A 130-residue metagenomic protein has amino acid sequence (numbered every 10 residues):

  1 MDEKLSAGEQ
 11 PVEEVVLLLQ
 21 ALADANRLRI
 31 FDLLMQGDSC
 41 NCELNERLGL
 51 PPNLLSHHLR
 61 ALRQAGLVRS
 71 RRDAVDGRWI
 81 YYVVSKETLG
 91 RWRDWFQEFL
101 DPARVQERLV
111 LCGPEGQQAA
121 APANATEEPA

Functional and structural regions predicted by a protein language model:
M1-E14, D32, K86-A130: Amphipathic alpha-helical dimerization/coiled-coil segments that flank or bridge DNA-binding/regulatory modules
E13-L54, V75-T88: N-terminal helix-turn-helix DNA-binding core of bacterial DNA-binding proteins
E46, R63-Q64: Alpha-helical residues within the helix-turn-helix
H58: Residues within the DNA-recognition helix of helix-turn-helix
R71-D73: Short beta-strand micro-motifs enriched in acidic
